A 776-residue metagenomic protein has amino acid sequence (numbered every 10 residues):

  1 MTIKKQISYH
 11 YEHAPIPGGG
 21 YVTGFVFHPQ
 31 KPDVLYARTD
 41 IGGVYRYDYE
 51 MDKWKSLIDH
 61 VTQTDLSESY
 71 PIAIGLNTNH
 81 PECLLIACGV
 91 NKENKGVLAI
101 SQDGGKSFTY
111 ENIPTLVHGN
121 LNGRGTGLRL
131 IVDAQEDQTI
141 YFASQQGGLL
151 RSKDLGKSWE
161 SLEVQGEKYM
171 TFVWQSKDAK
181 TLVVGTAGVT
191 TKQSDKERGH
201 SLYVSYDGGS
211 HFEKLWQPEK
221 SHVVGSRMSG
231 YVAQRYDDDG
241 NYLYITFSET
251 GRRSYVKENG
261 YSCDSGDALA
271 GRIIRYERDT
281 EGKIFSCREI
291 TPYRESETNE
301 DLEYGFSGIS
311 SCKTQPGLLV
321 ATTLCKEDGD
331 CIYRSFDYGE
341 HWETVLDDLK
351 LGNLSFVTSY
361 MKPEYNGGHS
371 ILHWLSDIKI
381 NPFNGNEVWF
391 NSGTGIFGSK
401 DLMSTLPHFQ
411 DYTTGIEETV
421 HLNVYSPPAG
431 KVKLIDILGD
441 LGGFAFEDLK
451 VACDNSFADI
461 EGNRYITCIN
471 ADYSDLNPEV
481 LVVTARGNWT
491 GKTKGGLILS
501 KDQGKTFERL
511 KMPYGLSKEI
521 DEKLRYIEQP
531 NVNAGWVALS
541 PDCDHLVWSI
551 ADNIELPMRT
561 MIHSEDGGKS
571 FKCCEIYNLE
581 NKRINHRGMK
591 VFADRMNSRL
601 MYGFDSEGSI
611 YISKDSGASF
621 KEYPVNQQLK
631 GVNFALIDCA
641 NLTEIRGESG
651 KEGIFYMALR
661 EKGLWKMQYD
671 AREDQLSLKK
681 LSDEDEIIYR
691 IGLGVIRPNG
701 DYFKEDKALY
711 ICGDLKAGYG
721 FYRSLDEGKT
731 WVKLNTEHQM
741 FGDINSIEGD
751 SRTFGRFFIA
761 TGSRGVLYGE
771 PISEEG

Functional and structural regions predicted by a protein language model:
M1-G776: Extracellular glycan-interacting surfaces
